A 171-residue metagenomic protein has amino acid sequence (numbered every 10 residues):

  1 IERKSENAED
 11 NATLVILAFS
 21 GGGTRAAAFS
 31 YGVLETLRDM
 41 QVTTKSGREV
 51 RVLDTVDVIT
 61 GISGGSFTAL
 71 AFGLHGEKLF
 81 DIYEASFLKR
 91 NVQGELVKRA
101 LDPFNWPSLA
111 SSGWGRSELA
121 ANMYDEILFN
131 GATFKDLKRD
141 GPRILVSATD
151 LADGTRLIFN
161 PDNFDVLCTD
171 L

Functional and structural regions predicted by a protein language model:
I1-L171: Catalytic domains of lipid- and phosphate-ester/thioester hydrolases
